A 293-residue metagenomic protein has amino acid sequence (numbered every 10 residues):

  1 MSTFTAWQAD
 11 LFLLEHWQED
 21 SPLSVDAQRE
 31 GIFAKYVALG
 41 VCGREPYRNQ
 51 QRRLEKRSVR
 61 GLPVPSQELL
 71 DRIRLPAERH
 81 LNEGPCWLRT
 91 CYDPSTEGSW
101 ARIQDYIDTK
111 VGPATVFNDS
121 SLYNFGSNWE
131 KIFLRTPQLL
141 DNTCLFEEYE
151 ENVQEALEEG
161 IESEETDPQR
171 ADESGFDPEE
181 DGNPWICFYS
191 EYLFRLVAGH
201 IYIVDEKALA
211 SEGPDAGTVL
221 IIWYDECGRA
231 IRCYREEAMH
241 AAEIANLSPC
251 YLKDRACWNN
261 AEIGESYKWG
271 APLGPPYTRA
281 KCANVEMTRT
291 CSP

Functional and structural regions predicted by a protein language model:
M1-E236: Extended, charge-biased low-complexity segments that typically form long amphipathic alpha-helices/coiled-coils
R195, G213-P293: Acidic, proline/glycine-rich low-complexity IDRs
